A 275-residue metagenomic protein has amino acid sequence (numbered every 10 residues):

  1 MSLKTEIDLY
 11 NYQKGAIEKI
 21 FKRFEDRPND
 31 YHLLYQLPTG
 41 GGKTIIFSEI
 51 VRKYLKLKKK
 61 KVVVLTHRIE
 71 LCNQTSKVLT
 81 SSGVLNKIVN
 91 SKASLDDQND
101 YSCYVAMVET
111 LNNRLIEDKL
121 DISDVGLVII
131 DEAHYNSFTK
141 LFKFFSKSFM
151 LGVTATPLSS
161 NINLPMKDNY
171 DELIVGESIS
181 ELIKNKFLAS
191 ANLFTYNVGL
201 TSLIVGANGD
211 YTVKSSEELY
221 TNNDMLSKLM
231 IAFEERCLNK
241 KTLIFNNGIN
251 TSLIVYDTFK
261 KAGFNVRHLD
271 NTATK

Functional and structural regions predicted by a protein language model:
M1-Q36: Conserved pre-motif I regulatory segment
R27-I50, F245, L269: Walker A/P-loop
T44-I46, L55-S81, G248-N250: Conserved Walker A/P-loop ATP-binding site and its immediately adjacent core in helicase/helicase-like ATPase domains
N73, I88-N99, I116, L253-D257 (+1 more regions): Conserved helicase ATPase core of P-loop NTP-dependent helicases/translocases
A93-D124, Y135-T139: Conserved helix/coil segment N-terminal to the catalytic DExD/H
V125, E132-H134, S252: Conserved Walker B
L127, H134-L193: Post-DEXD/H (motif II) to motif III coupling segment of the RecA-like Helicase ATP-binding lobe
L173-G248: Conserved interdomain linker/interface between the two RecA-like ATPase lobes of SF2 helicase motors
